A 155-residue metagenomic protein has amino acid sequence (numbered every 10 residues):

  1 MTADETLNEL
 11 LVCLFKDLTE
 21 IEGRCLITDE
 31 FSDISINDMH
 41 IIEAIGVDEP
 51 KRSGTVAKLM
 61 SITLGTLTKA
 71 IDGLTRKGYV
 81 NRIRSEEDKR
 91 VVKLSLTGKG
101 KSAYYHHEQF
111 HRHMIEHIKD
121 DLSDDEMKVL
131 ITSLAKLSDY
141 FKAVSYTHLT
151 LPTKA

Functional and structural regions predicted by a protein language model:
M1-D33: N-terminal leader segment of winged-helix/HTH proteins
T2, E22-L26, E30, E108 (+3 more regions): Inter-domain helical "communication" segments and dimerization helices that couple sensory or membrane-embedded modules
C13, D17, G46-V47, L59 (+4 more regions): Alpha-helical structural segments
K16, E20-G23, R76, D120 (+1 more regions): Regular, well-ordered alpha-helical segments
G23-G65: N-terminal helix-turn-helix DNA-binding core of bacterial DNA-binding proteins
D72-V129: Charged, amphipathic alpha-helical coiled-coil/dimerization segments
T147-T153: Conserved small/polar residues in nucleotide/adenosyl-binding loops
